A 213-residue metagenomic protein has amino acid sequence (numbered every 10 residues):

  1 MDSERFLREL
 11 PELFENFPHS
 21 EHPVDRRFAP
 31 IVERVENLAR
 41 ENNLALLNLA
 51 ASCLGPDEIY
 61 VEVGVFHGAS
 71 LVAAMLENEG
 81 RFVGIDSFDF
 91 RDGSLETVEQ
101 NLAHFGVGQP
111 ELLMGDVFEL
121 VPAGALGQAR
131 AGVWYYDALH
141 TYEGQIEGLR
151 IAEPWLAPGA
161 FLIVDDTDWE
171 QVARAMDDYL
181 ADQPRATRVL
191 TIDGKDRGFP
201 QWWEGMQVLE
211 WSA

Functional and structural regions predicted by a protein language model:
M1-A213: A short alpha-helical cap/connector motif
